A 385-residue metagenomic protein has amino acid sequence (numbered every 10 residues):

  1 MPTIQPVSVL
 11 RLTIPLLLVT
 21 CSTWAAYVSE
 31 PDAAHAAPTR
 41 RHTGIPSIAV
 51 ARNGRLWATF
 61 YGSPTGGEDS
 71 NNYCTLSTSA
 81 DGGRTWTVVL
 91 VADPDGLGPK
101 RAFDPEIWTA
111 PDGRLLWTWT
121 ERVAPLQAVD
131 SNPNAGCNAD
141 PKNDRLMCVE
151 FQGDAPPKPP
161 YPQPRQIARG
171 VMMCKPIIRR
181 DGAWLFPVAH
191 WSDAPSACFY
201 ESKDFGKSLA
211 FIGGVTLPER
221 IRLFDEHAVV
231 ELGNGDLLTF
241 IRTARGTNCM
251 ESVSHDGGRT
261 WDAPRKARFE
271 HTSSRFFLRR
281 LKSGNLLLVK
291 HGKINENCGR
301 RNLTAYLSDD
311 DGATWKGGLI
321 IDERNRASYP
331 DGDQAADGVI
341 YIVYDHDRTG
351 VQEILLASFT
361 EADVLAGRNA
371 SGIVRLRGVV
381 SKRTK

Functional and structural regions predicted by a protein language model:
M1-V9: N-terminal secretory signal peptides that target proteins for export/translocation
P6, S22-T23: Short, intrinsically disordered, low-complexity terminal segments
R11-S22: Bacterial N-terminal signal peptides
W24-K385: Asp-box/BNR beta-propeller blade signature and adjacent active/binding-site loops in extracellular glycan-interacting
